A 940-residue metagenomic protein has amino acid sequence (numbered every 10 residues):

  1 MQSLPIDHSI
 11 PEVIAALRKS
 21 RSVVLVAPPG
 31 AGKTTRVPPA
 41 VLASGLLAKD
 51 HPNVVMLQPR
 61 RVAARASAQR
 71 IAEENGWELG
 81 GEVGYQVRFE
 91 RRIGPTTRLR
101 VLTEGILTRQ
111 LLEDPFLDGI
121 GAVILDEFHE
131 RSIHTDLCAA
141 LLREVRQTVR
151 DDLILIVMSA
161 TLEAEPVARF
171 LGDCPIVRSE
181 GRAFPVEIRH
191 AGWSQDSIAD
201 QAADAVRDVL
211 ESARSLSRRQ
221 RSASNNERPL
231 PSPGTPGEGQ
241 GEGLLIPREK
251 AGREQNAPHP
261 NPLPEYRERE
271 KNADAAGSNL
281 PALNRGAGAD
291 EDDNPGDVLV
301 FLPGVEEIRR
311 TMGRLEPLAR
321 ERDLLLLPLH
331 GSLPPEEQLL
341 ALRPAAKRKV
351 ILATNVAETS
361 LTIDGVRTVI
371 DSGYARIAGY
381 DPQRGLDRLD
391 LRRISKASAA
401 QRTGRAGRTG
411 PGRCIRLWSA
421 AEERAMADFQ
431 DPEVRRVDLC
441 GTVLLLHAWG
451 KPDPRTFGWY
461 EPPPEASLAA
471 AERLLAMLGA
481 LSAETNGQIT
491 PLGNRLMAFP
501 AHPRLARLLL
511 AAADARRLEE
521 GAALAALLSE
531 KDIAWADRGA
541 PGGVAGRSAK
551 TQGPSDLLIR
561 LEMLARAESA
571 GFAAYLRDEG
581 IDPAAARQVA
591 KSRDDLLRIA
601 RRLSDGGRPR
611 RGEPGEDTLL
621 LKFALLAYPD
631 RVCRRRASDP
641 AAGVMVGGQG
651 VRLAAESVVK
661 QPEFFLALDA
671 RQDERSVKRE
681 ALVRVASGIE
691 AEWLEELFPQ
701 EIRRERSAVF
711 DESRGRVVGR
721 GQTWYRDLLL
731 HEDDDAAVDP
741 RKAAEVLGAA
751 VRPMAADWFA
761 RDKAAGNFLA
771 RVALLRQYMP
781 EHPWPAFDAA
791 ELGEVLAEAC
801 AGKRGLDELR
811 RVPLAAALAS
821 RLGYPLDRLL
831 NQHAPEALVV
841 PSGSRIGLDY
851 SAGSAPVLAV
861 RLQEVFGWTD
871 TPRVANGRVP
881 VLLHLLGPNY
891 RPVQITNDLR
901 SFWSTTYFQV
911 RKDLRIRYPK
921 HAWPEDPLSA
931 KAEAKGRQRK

Functional and structural regions predicted by a protein language model:
M1-R221, D290-L508, R608-P609, G853: P-loop NTPase motor module signature
D114-H129, S372-R376, G385, A397 (+5 more regions): Extended active-site and interfacial segments that coordinate phosphate-rich ligands in large catalytic machineries
I124-L125, R322-Q338, L508-I533, V860-L885: Charge-dense polyanion-binding interfaces
G172, H259, R635-D639, R704 (+1 more regions): A short, compositionally biased
R214-D293, G606-P614: Intrinsic disorder/low-complexity segments
R314, D323, P328, I370 (+7 more regions): Second RecA-like catalytic domain
R608, R652, D711, R716-K940: Charged, non-catalytic accessory extensions
